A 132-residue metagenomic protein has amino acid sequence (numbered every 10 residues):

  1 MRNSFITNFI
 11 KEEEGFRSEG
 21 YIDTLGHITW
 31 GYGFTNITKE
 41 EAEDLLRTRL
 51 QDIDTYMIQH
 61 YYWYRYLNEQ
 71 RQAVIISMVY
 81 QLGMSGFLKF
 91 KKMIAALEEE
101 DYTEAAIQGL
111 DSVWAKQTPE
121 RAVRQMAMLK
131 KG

Functional and structural regions predicted by a protein language model:
M1-E19, L25, F34-I37, E41-I58 (+1 more regions): Long, amphipathic alpha-helical surface segments
Y64-K91: Mid-chain, well-packed structural core segment of small domains
